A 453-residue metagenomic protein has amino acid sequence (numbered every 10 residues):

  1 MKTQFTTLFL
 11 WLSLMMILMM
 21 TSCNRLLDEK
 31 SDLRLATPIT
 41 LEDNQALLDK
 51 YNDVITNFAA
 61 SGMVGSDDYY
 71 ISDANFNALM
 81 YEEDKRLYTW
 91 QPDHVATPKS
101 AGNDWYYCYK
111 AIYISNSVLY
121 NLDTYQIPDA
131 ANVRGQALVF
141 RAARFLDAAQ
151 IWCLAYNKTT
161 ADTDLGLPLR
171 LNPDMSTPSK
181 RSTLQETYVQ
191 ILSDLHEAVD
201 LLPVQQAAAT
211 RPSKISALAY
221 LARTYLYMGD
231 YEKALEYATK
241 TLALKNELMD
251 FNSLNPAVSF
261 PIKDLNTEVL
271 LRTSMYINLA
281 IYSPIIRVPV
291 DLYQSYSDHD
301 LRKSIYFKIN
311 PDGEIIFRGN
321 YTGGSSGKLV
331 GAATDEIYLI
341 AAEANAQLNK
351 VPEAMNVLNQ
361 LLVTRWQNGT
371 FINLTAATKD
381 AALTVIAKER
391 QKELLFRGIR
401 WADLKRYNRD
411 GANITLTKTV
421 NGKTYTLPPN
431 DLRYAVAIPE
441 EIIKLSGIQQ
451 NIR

Functional and structural regions predicted by a protein language model:
K2-T3, S13, I17-Q45, I191 (+2 more regions): Bacterial Sec-dependent N-terminal signal peptides
C23-Y70, L248, E441-R453: Acidic, glycine-rich segments characteristic of secretory precursors and extracytoplasmic regions
A46-D49, L235-Y338, Q367-N373, L383-V385 (+5 more regions): Hydrophobic-face positions in mid-chain alpha helices that act as interaction patches
G65-A78, Q150, L154-T163, V204-I281 (+1 more regions): Short, surface-exposed recognition loops and adjoining beta-strand edges that mediate ligand/DNA contacts, enriched
D84-W152, S182, E197-A207, S325-L329 (+3 more regions): Conserved, well-structured interaction surfaces
